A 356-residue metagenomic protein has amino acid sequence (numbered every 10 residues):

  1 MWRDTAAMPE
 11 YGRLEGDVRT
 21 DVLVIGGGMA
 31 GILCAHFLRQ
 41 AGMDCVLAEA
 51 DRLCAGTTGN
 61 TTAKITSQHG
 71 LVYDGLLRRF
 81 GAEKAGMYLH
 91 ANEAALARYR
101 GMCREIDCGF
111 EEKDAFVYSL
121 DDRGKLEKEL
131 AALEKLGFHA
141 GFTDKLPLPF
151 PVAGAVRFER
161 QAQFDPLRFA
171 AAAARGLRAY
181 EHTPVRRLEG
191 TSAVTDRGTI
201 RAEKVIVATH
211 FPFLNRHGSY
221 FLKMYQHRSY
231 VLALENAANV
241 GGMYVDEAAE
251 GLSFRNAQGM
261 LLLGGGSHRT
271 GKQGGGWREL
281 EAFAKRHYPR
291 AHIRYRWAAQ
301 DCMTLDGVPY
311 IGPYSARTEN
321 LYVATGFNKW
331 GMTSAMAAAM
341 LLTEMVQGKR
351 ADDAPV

Functional and structural regions predicted by a protein language model:
M1-D4, L71-R78, A97-F169: Flavin (FAD/FMN) cofactor-binding and adjacent substrate-gating region of FAD-dependent oxidoreductase domains
M1-V22: Extreme N-terminal leader/targeting segments of oxidoreductases
V18-L47: N-terminal Rossmann-like FAD-binding beta1-loop-alpha1 element of flavoenzymes
Q40-N60: Glycine-rich FAD pyrophosphate-binding loop
N60-A91: Glycine-rich active-site loop/strand segments that organize a redox cofactor
L130-L133, A155-K204, A208: Helical element adjacent to the flavin cofactor pocket in flavoenzyme catalytic cores
L188-N256: Flavin-dependent oxidoreductases
A248, W277-E279, Y288-V356: C-terminal catalytic lobe of FAD-dependent flavoproteins
